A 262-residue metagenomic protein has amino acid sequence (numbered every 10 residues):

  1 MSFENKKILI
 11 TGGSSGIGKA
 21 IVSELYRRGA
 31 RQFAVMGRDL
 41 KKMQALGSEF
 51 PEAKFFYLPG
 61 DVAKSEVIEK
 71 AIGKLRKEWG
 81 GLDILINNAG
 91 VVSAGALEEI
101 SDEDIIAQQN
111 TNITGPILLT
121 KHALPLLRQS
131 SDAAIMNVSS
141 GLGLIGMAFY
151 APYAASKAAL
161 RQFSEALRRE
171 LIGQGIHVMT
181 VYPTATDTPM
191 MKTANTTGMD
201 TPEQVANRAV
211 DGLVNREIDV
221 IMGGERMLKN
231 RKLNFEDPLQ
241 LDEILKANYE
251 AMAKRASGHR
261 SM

Functional and structural regions predicted by a protein language model:
S14-S15: Conserved glycine-rich cofactor-binding loop
Y26-A45: Conserved glycine-rich Rossmann-like NAD(P)H-binding loop of the short-chain dehydrogenase/reductase
L40, P59-K70, D102: The beta1-alpha1 cofactor-binding region of Rossmann-like NAD(H)/NADP(H)-dependent oxidoreductases
A96-L97, S101-I106: Substrate-binding pocket helix/loop in short-chain dehydrogenase/reductase
T120, S156: Active-site helix of classical SDR
S140: Residue(s) in the substrate-gating loop at a strand-loop-helix junction that position the organic substrate next
T180, T188, K192-R231: C-terminal helical subdomain
